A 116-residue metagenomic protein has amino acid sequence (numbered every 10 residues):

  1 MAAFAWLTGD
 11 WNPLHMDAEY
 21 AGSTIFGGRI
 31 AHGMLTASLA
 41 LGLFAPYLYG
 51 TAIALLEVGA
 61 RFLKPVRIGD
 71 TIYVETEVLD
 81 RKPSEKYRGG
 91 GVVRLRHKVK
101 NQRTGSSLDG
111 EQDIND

Functional and structural regions predicted by a protein language model:
M1-E57: Hot-dog-fold acyl-thioester-processing enzymes
G27, L63-K64: Short, surface-exposed secondary-structure edge patches
E57-L63, R81: Short structured motifs
V66-D116: HotDog/MaoC-like acyl-thioester-processing domains
